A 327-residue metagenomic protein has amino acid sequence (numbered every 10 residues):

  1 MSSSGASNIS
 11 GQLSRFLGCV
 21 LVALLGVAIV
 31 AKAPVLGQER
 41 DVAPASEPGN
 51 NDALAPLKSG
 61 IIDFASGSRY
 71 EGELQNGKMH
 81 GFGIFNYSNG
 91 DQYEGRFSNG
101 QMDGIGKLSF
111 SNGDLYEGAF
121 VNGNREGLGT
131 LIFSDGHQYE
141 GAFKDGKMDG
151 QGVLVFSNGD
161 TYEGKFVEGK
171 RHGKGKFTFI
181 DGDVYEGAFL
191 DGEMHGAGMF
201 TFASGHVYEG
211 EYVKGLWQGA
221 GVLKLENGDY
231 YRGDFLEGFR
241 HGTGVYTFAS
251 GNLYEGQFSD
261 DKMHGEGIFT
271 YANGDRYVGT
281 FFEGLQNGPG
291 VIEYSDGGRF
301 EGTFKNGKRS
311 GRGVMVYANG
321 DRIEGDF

Functional and structural regions predicted by a protein language model:
M1-L13: N-terminal secretory signal peptides that target proteins for export/translocation
G18-A28: Bacterial N-terminal signal peptides
A28-P44: Signal peptide processing junction and immediate N-terminal pro/mature segment of secreted/exported proteins
E39-G67: Short N-terminal segments immediately surrounding and downstream of signal-peptide cleavage
G49-A53, R69-H80, Q92-D103, L115-E126 (+9 more regions): Conserved anchor residues at repeat-unit boundaries in beta-strand-based tandem repeats, strongest for the MORN repeat
G60, V314-F327: Leucine-rich solenoid repeat scaffolds
I84, Q92-E94, K107-S109, T130-I132 (+9 more regions): A detector of tandem-repeat and repeat-rich interaction/domain scaffolds
